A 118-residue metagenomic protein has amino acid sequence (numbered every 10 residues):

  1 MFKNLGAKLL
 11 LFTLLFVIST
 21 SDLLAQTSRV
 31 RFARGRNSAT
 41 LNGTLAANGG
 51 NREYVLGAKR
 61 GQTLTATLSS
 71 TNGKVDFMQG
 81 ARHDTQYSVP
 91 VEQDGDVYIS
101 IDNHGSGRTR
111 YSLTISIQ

Functional and structural regions predicted by a protein language model:
M1-L10: Bacterial N-terminal signal peptides that target proteins for export
F12-T13, I18, L23: Cleavable N-terminal signal peptides
L23-V55, K59-T63, Q118: Non-catalytic extracellular/lumenal accessory regions of secreted precursors
Y54, S106-I117: Edge beta-strands of jelly-roll/beta-sandwich modules across compartments, strongly enriched in secreted/luminal
L56, H83-E92: Beta-sandwich interaction modules
L64, V91-G105: Noncatalytic modules at the cell exterior or secretory-pathway interfaces, chiefly beta-strand-rich lectin/adhesion
S69, D102-H104, S116: Beta-strand-rich extracellular modules
S69-D84: Short, surface-exposed beta-strand/strand-loop-strand elements in extracellular ectodomains
